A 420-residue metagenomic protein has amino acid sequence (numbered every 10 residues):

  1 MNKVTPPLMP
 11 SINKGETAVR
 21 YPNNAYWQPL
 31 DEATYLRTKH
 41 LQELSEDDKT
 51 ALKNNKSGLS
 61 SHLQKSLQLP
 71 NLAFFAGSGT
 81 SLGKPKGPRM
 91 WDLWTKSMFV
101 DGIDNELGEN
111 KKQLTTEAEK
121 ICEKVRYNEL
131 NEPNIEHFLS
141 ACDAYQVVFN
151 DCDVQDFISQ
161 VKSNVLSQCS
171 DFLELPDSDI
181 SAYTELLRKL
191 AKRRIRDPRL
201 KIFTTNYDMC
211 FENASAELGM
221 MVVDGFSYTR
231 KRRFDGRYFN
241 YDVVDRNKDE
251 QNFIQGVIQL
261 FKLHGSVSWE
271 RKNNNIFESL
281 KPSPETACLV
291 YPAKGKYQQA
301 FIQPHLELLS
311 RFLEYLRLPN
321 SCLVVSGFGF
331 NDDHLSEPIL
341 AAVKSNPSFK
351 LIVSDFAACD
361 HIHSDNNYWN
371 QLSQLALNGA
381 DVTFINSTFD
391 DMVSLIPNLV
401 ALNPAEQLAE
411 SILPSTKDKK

Functional and structural regions predicted by a protein language model:
M1-L72, E250, Q298-A300, L306 (+1 more regions): SIR2/sirtuin-family catalytic core signature
M1-N213: Gly/serine-rich nucleotide phosphate-binding loop at the start of the catalytic core of nucleotide/ADP-ribose-handling
A73-G77, K201-N206, M221-G225, Q259-H264 (+2 more regions): A structural signal for short, well-ordered beta-strand segments and their strand-loop junctions that often border
G79-L82, Y207-C210, G265-S268, G329-N331 (+1 more regions): Short, solvent-exposed loop/turn segments at secondary-structure junctions
G83-R89, F211-A216, K272-N274, D333-I339 (+1 more regions): A short acidic (Asp/Glu
W91-L107, L218-K231, G327: A short alpha->loop->secondary-structure connector
S159-I180, N213, L218-E314: Active-site gating loop/helix substructures
L190-R196, N252-Q255, A341-S348: Short, conserved loop/helix-junction motifs that constitute active-site signature segments in enzyme catalytic cores
